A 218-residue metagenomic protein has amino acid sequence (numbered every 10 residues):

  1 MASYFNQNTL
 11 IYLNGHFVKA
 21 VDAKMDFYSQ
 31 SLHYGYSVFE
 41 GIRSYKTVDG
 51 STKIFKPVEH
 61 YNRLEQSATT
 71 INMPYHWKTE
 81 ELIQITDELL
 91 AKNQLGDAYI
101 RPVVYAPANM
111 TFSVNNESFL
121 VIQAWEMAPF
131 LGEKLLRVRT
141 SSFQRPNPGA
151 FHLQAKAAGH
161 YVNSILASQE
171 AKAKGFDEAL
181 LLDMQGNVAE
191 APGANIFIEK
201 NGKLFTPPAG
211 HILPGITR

Functional and structural regions predicted by a protein language model:
M1-E88, T111-R218: Helix-start/capping segments and mature chain N-termini
A91-A98: Short secondary-structure junctions
Y105-M110: Short, internal active-site loops enriched in acidic
